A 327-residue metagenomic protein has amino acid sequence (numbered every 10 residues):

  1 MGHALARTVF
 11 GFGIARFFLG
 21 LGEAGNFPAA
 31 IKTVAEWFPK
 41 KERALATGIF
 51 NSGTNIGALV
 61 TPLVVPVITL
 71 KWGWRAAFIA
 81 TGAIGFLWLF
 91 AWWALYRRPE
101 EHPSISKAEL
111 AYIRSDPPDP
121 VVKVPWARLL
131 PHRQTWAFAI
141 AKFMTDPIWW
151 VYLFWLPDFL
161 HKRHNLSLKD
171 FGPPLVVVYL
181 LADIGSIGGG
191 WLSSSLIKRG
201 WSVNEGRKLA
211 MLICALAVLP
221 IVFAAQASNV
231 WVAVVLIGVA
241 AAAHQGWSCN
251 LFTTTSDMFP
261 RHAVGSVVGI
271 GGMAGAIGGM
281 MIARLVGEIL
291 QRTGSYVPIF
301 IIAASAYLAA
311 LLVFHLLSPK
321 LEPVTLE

Functional and structural regions predicted by a protein language model:
M1-R7, L212-S228: C-terminal ends and interior cores of transmembrane alpha-helices in multi-pass membrane transporters/permeases
G2, F10-F18, V232-V239: Paired small-residue
L5-G11, G22, P39, G73 (+2 more regions): Helix-breaking motifs and short loop linkers at transmembrane-helix boundaries and internal kinks in secondary membrane
A15-N55: Cytoplasmic helix-loop-helix junction between adjacent transmembrane helices in 12-TM secondary transporters
F50, T54-P103: Helix-loop-helix hairpin linking two adjacent transmembrane segments in secondary transporters
V64-W72, L160-H161, L192-S193, I197 (+1 more regions): Interfacial helix-cap and linker-helix signal at transmembrane-aqueous boundaries of multi-pass secondary transporters
R133-G189, H244-F252, S256, A283: Extracytoplasmic gate region of multi-pass secondary transporters
S186, S256-S295: A late C-terminal transmembrane helix in Major Facilitator Superfamily
